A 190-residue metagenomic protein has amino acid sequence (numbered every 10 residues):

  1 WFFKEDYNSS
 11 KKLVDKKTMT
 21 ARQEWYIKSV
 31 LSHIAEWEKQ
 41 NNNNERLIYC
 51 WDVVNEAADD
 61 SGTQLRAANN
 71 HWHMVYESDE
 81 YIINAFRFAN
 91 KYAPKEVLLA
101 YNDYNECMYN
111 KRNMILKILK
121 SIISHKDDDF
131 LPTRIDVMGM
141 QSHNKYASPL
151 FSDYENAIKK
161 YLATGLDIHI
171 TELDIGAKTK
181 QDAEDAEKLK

Functional and structural regions predicted by a protein language model:
W1-T20, A58-H73, K178-K190: Surface-exposed, active-site-proximal loop segments in enzymatic domains
N8-V54, E77-Y92, K117-F130, K190: An active-site-proximal structural segment forming one wall of the substrate-binding cleft that immediately precedes
V30-H71, A100-Y104, T133-G139: Active-site groove signature of glycoside hydrolases
N55-E77, R87-N90, D103-Y104, G139-K145 (+2 more regions): Cell-envelope and extracellular/periplasmic
T63-Q64, A85, M108-D129, P149-I158: Distinct, well-ordered alpha-helical segments
D79-I82, F88-A89, E96-M114: Loop-centered beta-sheet repeat module
V97-M108, M140-Y146, Y161-K190: Active-site clefts of carbohydrate-active enzymes
L131-I135, T164-D167: Glycine-enriched alpha-helix->loop->beta-strand junction motifs that scaffold or abut catalytic
